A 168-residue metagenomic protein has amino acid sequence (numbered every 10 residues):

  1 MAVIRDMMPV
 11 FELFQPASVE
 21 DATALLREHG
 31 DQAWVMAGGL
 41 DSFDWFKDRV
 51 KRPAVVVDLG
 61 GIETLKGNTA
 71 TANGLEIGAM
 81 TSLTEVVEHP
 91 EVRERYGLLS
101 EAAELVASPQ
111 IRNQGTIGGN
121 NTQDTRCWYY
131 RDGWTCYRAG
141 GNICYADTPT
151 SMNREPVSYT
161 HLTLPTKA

Functional and structural regions predicted by a protein language model:
M1-L162: C-terminal structural segment of proteins
T163-A168: A short, hydrophobic C-terminal helix/tail in secreted or cell-surface proteins
